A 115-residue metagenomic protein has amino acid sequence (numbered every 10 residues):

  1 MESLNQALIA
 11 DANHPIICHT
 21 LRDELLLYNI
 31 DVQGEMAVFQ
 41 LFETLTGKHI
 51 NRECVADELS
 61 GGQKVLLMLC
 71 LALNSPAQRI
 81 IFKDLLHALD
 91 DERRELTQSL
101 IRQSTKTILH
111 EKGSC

Functional and structural regions predicted by a protein language model:
M1-Q40: ABC ATPase nucleotide-binding domain signature region
T20-L21, L59-Q63: ABC transporter NBD signature
L41-D57, P76: Conserved ABC nucleotide-binding domain
V55, I81-R93: Walker B catalytic motif
L69: Hydrophobic anchor residue at the start of the ABC signature
Q78-R79, Q103-E111: Loop/turn-to-beta-strand initiation segments
L89-K106: Helical segment within the ABC ATPase nucleotide-binding domain
